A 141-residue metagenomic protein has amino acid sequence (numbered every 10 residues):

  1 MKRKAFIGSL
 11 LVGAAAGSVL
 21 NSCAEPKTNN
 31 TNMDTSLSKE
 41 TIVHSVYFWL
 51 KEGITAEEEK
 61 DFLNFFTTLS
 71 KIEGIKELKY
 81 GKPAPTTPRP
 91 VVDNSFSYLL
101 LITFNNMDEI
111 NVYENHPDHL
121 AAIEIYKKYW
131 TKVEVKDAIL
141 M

Functional and structural regions predicted by a protein language model:
M1-A14, S18-N21, E25-T28: N-terminal secretory signal peptides and thylakoid transit peptides that target proteins across membranes
A5-G8, K71-G74, T103-K136: An amphipathic, aromatic/His-enriched active-site/gating alpha helix that lines ligand/cofactor pockets
N21-S45: C-terminal segment of N-terminal export signals and the immediately downstream linker at the start of the mature
A24-M33, S70-Y98, K128-M141: Short, glycine- and small/hydrophobic-rich beta-strand elements in well-ordered beta-sheets
S38-E52, Y98, L120-K128: Short N-terminal helix-initiation segments at or just after the protein's N-terminus
I42-L50, T87-E114: Short, well-ordered beta-strand segments in beta-rich or mixed alpha/beta enzyme and ligand-binding folds
E59-F66, Y113-D118: Short amphipathic alpha-helices in soluble, non-transmembrane regions that often serve as interface/regulatory elements
